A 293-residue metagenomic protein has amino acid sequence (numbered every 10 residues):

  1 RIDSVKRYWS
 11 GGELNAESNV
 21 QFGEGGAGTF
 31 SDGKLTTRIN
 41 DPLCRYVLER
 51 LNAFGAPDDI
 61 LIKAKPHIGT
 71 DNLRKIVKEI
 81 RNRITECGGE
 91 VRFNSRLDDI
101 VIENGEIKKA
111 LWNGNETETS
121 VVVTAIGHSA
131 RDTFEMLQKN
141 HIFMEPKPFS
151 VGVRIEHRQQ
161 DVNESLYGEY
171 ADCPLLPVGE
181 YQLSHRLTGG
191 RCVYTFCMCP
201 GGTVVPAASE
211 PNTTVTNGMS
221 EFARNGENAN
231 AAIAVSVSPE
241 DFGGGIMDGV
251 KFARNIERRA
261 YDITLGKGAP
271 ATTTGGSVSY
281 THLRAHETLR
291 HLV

Functional and structural regions predicted by a protein language model:
D3-E90, S95-R96, K139-I142, K147 (+1 more regions): Conserved N-terminal/central alpha/beta ligand/cofactor-binding core
F93-E106: A conserved short coil-to-beta-strand element within the FAD-binding core of flavoproteins
W112-E116: A structured beta-alpha segment of the ubiquitous adenosine-cofactor-binding alpha/beta core
E118-G127: Short hydrophobic core segments
S129-K139: Flavin (primarily FAD) binding-site architecture
P148-V237: Mid-to-C-terminal "cap/lid" subdomains and adjacent gly/pro-rich loops that border and regulate access to redox
N225-N230, G243-G266: Function-dense linear segments that define catalytic or interfacial modules in macromolecule-processing proteins
T281-T288: Conserved small/polar residues in nucleotide/adenosyl-binding loops
